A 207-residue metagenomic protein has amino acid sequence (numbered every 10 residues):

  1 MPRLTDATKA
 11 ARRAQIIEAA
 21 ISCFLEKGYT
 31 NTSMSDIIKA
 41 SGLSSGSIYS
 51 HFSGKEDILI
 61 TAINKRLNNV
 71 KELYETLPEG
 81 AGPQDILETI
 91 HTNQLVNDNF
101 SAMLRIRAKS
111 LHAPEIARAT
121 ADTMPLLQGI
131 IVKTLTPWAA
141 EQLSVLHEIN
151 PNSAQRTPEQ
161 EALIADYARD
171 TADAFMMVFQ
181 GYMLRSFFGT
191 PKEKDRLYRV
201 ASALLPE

Functional and structural regions predicted by a protein language model:
Q15, A19-D57, T61: Helix-turn-helix
K39, S53-D57, T61, P78 (+4 more regions): Residues in soluble alpha-helical coiled-coils and helical-bundle/repeat scaffolds
T61, E72-F100, E148-E161, T171-A172: Hydrophobic alpha-helical connector segments
N64-N69: Short, basic, alpha-helical segments at the C-terminal edge of helix-turn-helix-like DNA-binding modules
V96-A121: Amphipathic alpha-helical segments used for helix-helix packing
A117-A121, Q142-E207: Hydrophobic/aromatic-rich alpha-helical bundle segments in the mid-to-C-terminal region
A119-K133, P137: Short, solvent-exposed amphipathic helices
